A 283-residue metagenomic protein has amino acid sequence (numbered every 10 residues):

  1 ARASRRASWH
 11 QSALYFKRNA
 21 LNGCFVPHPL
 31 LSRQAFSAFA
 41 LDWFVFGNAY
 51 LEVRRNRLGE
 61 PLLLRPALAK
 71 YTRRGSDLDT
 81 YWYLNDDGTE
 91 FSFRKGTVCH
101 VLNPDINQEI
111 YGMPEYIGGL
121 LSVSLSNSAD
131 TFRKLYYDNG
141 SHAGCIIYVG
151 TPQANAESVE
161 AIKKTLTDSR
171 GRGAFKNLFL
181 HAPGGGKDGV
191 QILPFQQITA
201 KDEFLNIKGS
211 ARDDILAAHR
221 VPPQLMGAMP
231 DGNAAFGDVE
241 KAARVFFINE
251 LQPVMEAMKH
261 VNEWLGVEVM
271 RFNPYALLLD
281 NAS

Functional and structural regions predicted by a protein language model:
A1-G185, A282: Structured, contiguous alpha/beta core segments that scaffold functional sites
P27-V45, T167-S283: C-terminal helix-loop subdomains that flank or include functional centers
